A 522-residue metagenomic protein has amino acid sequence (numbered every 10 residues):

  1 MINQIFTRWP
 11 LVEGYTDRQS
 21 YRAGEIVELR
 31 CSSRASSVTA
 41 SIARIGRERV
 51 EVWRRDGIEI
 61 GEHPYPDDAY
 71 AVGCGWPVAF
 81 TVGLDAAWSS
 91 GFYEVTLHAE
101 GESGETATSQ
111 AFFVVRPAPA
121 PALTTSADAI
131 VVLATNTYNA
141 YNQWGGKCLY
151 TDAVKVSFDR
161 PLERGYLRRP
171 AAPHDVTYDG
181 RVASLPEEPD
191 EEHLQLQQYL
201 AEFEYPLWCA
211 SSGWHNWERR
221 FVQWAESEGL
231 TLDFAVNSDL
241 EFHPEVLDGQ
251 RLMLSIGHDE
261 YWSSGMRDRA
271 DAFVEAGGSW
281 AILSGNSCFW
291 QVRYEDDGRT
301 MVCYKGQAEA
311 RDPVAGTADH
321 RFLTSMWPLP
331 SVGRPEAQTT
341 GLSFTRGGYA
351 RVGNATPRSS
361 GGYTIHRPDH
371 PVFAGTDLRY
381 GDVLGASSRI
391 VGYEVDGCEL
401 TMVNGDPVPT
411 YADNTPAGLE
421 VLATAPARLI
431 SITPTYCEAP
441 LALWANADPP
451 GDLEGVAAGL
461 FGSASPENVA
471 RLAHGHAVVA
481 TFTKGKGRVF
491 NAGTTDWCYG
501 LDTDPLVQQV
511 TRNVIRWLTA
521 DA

Functional and structural regions predicted by a protein language model:
M1-L11: Proline/serine/threonine-rich low-complexity linkers at boundaries of modular beta-sandwich domains
V12-S20, I26-S32, H243-L247, R251 (+4 more regions): Ligand-binding pocket scaffold of soluble enzyme catalytic domains
E13-S36, S41-E48, W53-E102, T106-V115: Ligand-binding face of N-terminal immunoglobulin V-set domains in extracellular IgSF glycoproteins
S33-R49, G57-E59, E105-V246: Aromatic-Pro/Gly-enriched surface loop or interdomain linker that acts as a lid/target-recognition segment
I60, P64-C74, A79-G83, A87-S89 (+2 more regions): Helical hinge/lid and interdomain linker segments adjacent to catalytic or ligand-binding clefts that mediate domain
W76-G83, T96, S126-A140, W144-Y150 (+7 more regions): Intrinsic-disorder/low-complexity accessory segments
D297-Q508, R512-W517: Glycine-rich, aromatic-lined ligand/substrate-binding cores of catalytic and carbohydrate-binding domains
